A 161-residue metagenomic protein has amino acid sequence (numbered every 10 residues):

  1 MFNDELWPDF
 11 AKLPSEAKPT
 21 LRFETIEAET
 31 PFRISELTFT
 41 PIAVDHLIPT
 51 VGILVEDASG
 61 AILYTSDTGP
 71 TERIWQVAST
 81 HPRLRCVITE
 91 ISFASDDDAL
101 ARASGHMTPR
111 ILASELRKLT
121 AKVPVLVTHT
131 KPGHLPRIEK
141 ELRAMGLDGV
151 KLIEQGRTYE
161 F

Functional and structural regions predicted by a protein language model:
M1-S79, C86, R117-L126, K131-F161: Binuclear metal-dependent hydrolase catalytic cores
Y64, A101-R102: Short, surface-exposed loop/turn motifs that are enriched in glycine and acidic residues and include a nearby proline
L84-S92: Non-cysteine beta-strand/loop elements that form the S-adenosyl-L-methionine
S95-L100: A short acidic, helix-capping loop that chelates divalent metal ions and anchors anionic groups
R102-I111: Charged helix-capping and loop-helix junction motifs
